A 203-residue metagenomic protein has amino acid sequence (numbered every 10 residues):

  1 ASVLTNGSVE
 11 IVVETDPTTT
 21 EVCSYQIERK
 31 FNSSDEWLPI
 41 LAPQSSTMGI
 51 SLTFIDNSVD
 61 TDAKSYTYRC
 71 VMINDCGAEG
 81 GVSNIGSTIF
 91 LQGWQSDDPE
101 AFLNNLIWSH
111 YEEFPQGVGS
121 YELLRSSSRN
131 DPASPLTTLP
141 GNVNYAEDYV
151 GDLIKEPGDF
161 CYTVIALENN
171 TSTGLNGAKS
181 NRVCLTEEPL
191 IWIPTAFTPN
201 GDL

Functional and structural regions predicted by a protein language model:
A1-E21, D62, N74-G117, N170-G201: Pro/Thr/Ser/Gly-rich low-complexity, intrinsically disordered linker/stalk tracts
V3, S34-D35, S46-T47, Y66-R69 (+4 more regions): Compositionally biased regions
V12, A42, E156-C161, I193-F197: Polybasic, low-complexity Lys/Arg-rich tracts in intrinsically disordered regions that serve as generic basic
V13, I27, D56, Y68-C70 (+5 more regions): An aromatic-rich alpha-helical recognition segment common to small helix-rich domains
S24, T53, T67, V82-I85 (+5 more regions): Well-ordered beta-strand positions in beta-sheet-rich domains
S24-D62, G119-E156: Recognizes extended acidic, P/S/T-rich segments that occur within or adjacent to Ig-like beta-sandwich modules
D56-A78, E147-T173: Beta-strand-rich modules
